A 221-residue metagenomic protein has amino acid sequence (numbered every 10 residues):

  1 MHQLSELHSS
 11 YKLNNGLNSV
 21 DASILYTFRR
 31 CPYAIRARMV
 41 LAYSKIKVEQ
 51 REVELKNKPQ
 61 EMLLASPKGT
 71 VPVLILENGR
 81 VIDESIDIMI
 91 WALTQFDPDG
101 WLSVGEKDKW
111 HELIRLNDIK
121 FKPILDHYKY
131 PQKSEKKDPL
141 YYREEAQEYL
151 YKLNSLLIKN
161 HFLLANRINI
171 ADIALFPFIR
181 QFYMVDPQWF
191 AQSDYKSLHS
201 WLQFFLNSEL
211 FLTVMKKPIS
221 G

Functional and structural regions predicted by a protein language model:
H2-E148, N154, H161: GST-like domain detector, emphasizing the conserved glutathione-binding G-site in the N-terminal thioredoxin-like
K58, E106, Y142, N166-L175 (+1 more regions): Short, conserved alpha-helical segments within structured domains
Q95, D99, V185, S208: Phosphate/oxyanion-binding loops and surfaces in catalytic or ligand/nucleic-acid-binding neighborhoods
L116, K152, P177, Q181 (+1 more regions): Alpha-helical scaffold segments in carbohydrate-active enzymes
S155-N166, L210-M215: Surface-exposed helix-capping loop/turn segments at secondary-structure junctions
L163-Q188, F205: GST superfamily/GST-like fold recognition
Q188-K196: Catalytic and substrate-binding regions of cell-wall glycan-acting enzymes that process beta-1,4-linked
K196-G221: Long hydrophobic alpha-helical segments typical of transmembrane helices together with their membrane-interfacial
